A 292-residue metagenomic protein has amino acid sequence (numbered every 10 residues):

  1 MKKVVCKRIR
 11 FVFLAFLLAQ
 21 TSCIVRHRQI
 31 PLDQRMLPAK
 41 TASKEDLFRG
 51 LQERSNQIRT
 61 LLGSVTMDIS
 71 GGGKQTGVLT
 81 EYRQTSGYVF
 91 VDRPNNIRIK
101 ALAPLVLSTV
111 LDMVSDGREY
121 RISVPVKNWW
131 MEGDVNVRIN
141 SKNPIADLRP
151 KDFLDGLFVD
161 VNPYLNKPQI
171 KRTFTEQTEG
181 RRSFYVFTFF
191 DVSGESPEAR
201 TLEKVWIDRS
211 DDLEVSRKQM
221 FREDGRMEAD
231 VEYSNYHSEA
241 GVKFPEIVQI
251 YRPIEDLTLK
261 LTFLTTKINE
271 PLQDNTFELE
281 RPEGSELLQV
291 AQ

Functional and structural regions predicted by a protein language model:
M1-C23: Sec-dependent bacterial lipoprotein signal peptides
C23-Q84, Q289-Q292: N-terminal leader/targeting segments and the immediate start of mature chains
I24-V25, Q169-G284, L288-Q289: Gly/Pro-enriched, hydrophobic low-complexity segments that function as extracytoplasmic propeptides/linkers
Q52-L61, T80-Y82, F90-N95, M113 (+2 more regions): Edge/loop elements at the starts and ends of beta-strands within beta-rich repeat scaffolds
G63, I99-K100, Y120, F153 (+3 more regions): Buried hydrophobic packing residues in well-ordered domains
M67-L111: Post-signal peptide N-terminal segment of secreted/secretory-pathway proteins
D68-G72, P104-V106, R118, K127 (+3 more regions): Hydrophobic lipid-interacting interfaces of membrane-associated proteins
P94-D155, Q292: An acidic-aromatic
